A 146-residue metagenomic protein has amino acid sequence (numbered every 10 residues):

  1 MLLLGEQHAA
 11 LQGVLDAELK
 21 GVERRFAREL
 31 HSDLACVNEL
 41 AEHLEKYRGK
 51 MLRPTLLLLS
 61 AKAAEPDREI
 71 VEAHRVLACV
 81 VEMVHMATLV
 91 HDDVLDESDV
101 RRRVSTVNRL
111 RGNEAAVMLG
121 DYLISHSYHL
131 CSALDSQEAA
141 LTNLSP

Functional and structural regions predicted by a protein language model:
M1-M86, V90, V94-R109: Conserved N-terminal diphosphate/IPP-binding helix and adjacent helical/loop segment of trans-prenyltransferase domains
L11, L15, L77-V80, L119 (+2 more regions): Amphipathic alpha-helix face/heptad-repeat signature
A27-H31, K46-M51, E114-M118, A133-P146: All-alpha helical catalytic cores of prenyl diphosphate-utilizing isoprenoid enzymes
D96-V100, S125, A139: A generic signature of intrinsically disordered, low-complexity regions enriched in glycine/proline and charged/polar
R101-S125: Divalent-cation-assisted or electrostatically stabilized phosphate/pyrophosphate-binding catalytic cores
L123-A133: Histidine- and acidic-residue-rich, metal-dependent catalytic cores
